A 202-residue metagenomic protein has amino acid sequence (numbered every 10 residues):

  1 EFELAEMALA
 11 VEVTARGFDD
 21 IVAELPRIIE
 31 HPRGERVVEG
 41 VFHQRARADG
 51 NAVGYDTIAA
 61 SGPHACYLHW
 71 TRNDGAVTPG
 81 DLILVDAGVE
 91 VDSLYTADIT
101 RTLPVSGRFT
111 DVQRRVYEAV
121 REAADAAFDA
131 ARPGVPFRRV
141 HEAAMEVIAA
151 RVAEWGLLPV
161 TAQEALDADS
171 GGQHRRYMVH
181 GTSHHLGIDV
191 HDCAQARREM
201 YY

Functional and structural regions predicted by a protein language model:
E1-Y202: Active-site neighborhoods and metal-handling regions in enzymes and metal-associated proteins
